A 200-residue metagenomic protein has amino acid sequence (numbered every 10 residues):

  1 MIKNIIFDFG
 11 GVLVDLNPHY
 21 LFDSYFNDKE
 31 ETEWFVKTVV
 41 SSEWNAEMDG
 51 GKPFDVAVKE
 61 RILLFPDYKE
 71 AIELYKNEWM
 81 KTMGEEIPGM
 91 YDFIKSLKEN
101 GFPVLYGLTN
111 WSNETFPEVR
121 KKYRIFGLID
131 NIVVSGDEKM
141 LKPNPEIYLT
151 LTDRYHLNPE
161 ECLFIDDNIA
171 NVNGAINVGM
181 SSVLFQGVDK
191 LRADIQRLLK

Functional and structural regions predicted by a protein language model:
M1-I5, S112-N113, P117-K200: Asp-based, Mg2+/Mn2+-dependent phosphohydrolase catalytic module
I2-D92, S112-T115: N-terminal helical cap/lid subdomain that shapes the substrate entry/recognition surface in HAD-like hydrolases
D8-G11, G51, G107, I132 (+1 more regions): Generic structural signal for small/hydrophobic residues in well-ordered secondary structure, especially within
D15, G107-T109, L184: Hydrophobic residues in well-ordered beta-strands that form the structural core
S24-Y25, L64, N100, K122 (+2 more regions): Alpha-helical structural context
T82-E85, V104, K139-M140: Glycine-/small-residue-rich active-site loops that bind phosphorylated ligands and cofactors
G89-G101: Catalytic-core regions built around general acid/base machinery
G101-V104, M180: A generic structural motif
